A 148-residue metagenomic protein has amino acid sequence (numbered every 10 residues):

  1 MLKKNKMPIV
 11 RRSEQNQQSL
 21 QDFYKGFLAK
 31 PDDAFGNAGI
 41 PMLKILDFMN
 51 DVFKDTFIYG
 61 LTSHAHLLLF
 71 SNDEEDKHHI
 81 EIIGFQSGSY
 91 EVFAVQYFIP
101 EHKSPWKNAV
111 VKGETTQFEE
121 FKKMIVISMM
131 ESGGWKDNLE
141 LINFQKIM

Functional and structural regions predicted by a protein language model:
L2-E75: Negatively charged, low-complexity tracts enriched in Asp/Glu with abundant Ser/Thr
L2-R11, K107-M148: Acidic, proline/glycine-rich low-complexity IDRs
Q18-D22, E101, M130: Alpha-helical structural elements
K25, F35-A38, Y59, I83 (+3 more regions): Feature targets compositionally biased, intrinsically disordered low-complexity regions with long contiguous runs
Y59-G60, H66-L69, F85, V95 (+1 more regions): Generic preference for hydrophobic/aromatic residues in regular secondary structure cores
E74-K123: Intrinsically disordered, low-complexity regulatory segments enriched in Ser/Thr/Pro and charged residues
